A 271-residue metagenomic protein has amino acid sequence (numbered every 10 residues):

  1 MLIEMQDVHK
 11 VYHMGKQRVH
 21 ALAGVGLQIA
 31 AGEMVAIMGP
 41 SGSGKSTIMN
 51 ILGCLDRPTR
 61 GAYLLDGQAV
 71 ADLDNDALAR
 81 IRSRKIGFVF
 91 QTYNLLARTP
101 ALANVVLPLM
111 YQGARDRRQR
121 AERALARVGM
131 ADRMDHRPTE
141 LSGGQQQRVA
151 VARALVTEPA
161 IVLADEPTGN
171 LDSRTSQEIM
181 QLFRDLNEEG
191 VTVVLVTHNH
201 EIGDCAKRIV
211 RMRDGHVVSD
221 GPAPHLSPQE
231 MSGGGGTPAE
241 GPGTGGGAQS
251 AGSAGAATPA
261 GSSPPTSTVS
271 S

Functional and structural regions predicted by a protein language model:
M1-V217: ABC family nucleotide-binding domain
S46, R98, P167, R174 (+4 more regions): Intrinsically disordered/low-complexity terminal segments and short unstructured peptides
T59, D135, Q181, S232-G233 (+2 more regions): Intrinsically disordered, low-complexity segments enriched in glycine/proline and serine/threonine
H216-G243, A248: Conserved beta-strand-loop-alpha-helix hinge in the C-terminal portion of ABC ATPase nucleotide-binding domains
G245-S271: Long, low-complexity, intrinsically disordered segments
